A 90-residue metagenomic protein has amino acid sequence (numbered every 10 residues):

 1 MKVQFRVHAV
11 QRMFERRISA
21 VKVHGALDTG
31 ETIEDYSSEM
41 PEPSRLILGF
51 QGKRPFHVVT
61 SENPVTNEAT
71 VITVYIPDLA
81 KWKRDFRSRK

Functional and structural regions predicted by a protein language model:
M1-K90: Ribonuclease/tRNase effector modules and their secretory precursors
